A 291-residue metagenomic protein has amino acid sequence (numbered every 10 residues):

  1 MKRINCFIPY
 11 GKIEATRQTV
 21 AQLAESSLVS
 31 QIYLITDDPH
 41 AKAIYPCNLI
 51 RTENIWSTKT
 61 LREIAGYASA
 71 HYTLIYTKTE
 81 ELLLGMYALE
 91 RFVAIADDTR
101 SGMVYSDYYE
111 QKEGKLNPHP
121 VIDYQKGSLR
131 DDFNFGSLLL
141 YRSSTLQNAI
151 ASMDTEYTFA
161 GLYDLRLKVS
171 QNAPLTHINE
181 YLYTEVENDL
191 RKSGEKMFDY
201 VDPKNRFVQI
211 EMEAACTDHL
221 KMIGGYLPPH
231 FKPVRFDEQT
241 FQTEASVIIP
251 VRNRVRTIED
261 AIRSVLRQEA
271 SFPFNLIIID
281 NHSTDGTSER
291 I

Functional and structural regions predicted by a protein language model:
K2-F7, Q31, D164, E244-I248 (+2 more regions): Cell-envelope/extracellular polymer assembly enzymes that use nucleotide-activated donors
I4-A15, S26, S246-T257, A261 (+2 more regions): A conserved hydrophobic helix/loop-capping motif in glycosyltransferases and polysaccharide synthases
T19-S30, R263-P273: Short, acidic, metal-binding catalytic loop of nucleotide-sugar glycosyltransferases
T36-A43, E81, D280-E289: A conserved acidic beta->alpha catalytic loop
A70-L83: Short beta-strand-to-loop acidic/aromatic patch adjacent to the donor-nucleotide binding site
E81, M86-H119: Conserved donor NDP-sugar-binding/catalytic core segment of glycosyltransferases
L116-L146: A recurrent flexible, glycine/aromatic-enriched loop bordering the glycosyltransferase active site that acts as
T145, E156-Y181, C216: A short, conserved alpha-helix in the catalytic core of glycosyltransferases
